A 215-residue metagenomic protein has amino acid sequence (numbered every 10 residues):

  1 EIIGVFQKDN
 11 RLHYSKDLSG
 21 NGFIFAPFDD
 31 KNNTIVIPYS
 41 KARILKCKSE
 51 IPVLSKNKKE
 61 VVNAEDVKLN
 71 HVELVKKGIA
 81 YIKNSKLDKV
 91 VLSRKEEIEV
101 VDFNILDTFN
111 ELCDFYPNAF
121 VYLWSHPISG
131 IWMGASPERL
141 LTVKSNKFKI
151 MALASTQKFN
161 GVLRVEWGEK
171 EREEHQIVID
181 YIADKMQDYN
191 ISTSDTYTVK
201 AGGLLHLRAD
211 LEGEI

Functional and structural regions predicted by a protein language model:
E1, L18, R94, V100-I177 (+1 more regions): An anion-binding catalytic pocket shared by soluble metabolic enzymes
I2-E50: An N-terminal, globular interaction/scaffold subdomain
F28-D30, S40-K41, S145, A154 (+2 more regions): A broadly conserved detector of short glycine/acidic/proline-rich loop/turn motifs that flank catalytic sites and bind
L45-K76, E99, M151-I215: Contiguous alpha-helical scaffold segments within structured protein domains that host functional hotspots
D88: Short acidic/polar active-site loop segments enriched in Thr and Asp
V91-K95, W124-H126, T196-K200: Short, surface-exposed recognition loops or helix-turn segments adjacent to catalytic cores
